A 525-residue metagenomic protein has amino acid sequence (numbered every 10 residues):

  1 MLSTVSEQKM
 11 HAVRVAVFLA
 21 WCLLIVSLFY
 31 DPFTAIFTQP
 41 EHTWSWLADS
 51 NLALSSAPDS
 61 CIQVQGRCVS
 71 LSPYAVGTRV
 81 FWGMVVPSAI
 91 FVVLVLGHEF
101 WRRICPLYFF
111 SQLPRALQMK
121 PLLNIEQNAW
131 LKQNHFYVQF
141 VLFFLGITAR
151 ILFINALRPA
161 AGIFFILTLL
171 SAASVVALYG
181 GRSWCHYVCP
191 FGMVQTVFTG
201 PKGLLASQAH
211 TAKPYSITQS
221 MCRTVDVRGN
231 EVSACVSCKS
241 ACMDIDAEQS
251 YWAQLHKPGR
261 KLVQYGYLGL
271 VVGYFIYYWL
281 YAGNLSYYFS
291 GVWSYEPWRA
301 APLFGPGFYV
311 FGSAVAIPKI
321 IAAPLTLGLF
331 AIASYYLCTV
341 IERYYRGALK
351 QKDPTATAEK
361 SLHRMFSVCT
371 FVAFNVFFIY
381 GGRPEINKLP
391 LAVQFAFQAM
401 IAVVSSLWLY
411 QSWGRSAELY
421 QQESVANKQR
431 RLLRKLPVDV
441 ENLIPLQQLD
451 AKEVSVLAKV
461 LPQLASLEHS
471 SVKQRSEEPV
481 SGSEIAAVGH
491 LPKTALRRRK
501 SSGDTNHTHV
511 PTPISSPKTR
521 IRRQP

Functional and structural regions predicted by a protein language model:
M1-S240, D244-L464, V488-R499, P511 (+1 more regions): Non-ligating segments of multi-cofactor redox enzymes
V472, V480, I485-V488, V510 (+2 more regions): Short hydrophobic transmembrane-like helices used for membrane targeting/insertion
H490, D504-H507: Intrinsic-disorder-associated, low-complexity terminal segments enriched in Asp/Asn/His/Tyr and depleted of Lys/Arg
